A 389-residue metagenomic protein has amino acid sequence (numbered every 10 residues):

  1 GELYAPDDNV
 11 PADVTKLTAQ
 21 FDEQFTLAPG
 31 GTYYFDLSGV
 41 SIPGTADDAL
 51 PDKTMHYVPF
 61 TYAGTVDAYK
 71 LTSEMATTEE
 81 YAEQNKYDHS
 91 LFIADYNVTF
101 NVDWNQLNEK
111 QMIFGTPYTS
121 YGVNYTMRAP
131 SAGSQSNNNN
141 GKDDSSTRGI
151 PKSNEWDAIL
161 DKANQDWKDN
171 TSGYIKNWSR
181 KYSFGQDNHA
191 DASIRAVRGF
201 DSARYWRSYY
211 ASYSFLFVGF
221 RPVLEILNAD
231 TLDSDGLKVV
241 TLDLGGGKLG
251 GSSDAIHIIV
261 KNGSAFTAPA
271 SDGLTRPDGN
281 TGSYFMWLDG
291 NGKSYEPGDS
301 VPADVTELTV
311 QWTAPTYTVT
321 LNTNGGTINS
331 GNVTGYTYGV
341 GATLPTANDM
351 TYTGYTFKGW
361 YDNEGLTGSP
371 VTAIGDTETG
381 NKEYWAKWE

Functional and structural regions predicted by a protein language model:
G1-Q24, A28-G30, Y34, N228-E389: Secondary-structure capping and domain/repeat boundary segments
N9, D47-P51, Y81-N85, Y210-F215 (+1 more regions): A general structural signal for short secondary-structure junctions and capping/turn motifs
K16, M55-Y57, D88-D95, F215-R221 (+2 more regions): Extracellular structured ligand-interaction cores
E23-F92, V223, L227-D233, D243 (+1 more regions): GGW-centered surface loops in extracellular recognition modules
E79-Y81, V98-F100, M112-L237, Y284 (+1 more regions): C-terminal, surface-exposed recognition/capping segments
H89-S90, D95-F100, D272, N348: Conserved SET/PR-domain catalytic core that frames the SAM/AdoMet-binding pocket
